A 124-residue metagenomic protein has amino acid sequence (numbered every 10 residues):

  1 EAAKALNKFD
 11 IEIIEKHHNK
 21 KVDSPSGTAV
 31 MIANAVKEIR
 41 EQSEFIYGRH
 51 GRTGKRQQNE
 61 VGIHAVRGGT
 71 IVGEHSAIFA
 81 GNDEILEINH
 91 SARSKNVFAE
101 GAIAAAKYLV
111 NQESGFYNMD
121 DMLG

Functional and structural regions predicted by a protein language model:
E1-A2: Rossmann-fold NAD(P)-binding glycine/threonine-rich loop
N7-G124: C-terminal substrate-binding/catalytic lobe of Rossmann-fold NAD(P)-dependent oxidoreductases
